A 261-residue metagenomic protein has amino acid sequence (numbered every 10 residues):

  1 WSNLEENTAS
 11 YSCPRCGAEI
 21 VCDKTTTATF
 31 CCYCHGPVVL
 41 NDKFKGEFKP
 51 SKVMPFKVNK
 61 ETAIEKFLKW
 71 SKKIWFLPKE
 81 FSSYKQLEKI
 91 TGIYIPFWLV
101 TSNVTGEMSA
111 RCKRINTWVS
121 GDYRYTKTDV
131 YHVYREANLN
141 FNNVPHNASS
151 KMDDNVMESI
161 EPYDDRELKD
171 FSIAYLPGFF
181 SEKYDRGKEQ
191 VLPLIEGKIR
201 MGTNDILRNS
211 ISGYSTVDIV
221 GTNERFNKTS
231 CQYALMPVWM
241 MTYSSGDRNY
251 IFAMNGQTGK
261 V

Functional and structural regions predicted by a protein language model:
W1-T8, E19-T26: Short, flexible, mixed-charge glycine/proline-rich loop motifs that serve as phosphate/nucleic-acid-contacting
C13-C16, C31-C34: Short cysteine-rich clusters marking metal-coordination/redox-active sites
R15, K24-T26, S245-D247: A generic beta-sheet turn/junction motif
A18-E19, P37: Cys/His-rich metal-chelating microdomains
D23, F48-S244: Charged, low-complexity helical/coil segments in non-catalytic cytosolic or luminal regions
K24-F30, K43-K49: Short cysteine/histidine-rich zinc-coordinating motifs and their immediately flanking basic loops
H35-D42: Short Cys/His-rich micro-motifs in 6-15 aa windows
M236-V261: Extended, hydrophilic extramembrane loops/domains of integral membrane proteins
